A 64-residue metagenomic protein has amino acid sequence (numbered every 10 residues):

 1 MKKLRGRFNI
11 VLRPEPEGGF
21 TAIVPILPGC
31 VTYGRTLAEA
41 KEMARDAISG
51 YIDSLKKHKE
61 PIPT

Functional and structural regions predicted by a protein language model:
M1-F8, E42-T64: Short, charged, surface-exposed hinge/linker loops at domain edges that act as mobile lids or interdomain connectors
L12-L27: Short aromatic-glycine-(Arg/Gly/Cys) micro-motifs in beta-strand/loop hairpins
T21-I23, V31, M43: Generic alpha-helical hydrophobic packing signal
P25, R35, E60: Flexible, active-site-adjacent loop/turn segments at secondary-structure boundaries
P28-E39: A short, exposed loop/beta-hairpin motif centered on an aromatic-Gly-Thr core
